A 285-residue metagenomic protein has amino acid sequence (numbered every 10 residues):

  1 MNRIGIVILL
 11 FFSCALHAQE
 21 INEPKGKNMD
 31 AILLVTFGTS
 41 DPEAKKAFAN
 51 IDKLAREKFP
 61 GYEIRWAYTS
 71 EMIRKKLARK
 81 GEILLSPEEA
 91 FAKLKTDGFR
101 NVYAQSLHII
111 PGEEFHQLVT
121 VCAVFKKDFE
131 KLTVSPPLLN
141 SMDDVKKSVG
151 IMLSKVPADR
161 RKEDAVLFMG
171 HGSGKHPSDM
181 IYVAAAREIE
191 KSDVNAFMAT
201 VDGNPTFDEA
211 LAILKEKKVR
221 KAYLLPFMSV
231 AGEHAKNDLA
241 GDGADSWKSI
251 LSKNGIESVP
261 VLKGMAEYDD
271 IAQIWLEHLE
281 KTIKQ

Functional and structural regions predicted by a protein language model:
N2-I8: Sec-dependent signal peptide recognition, specifically the positively charged N-region followed immediately by
L9-H17: Hydrophobic h-region of N-terminal signal peptides that target proteins for export in Gram-negative bacteria
Q19-Q285: Active-site-proximal alpha-helix that buttresses catalytic centers in soluble enzyme cores
